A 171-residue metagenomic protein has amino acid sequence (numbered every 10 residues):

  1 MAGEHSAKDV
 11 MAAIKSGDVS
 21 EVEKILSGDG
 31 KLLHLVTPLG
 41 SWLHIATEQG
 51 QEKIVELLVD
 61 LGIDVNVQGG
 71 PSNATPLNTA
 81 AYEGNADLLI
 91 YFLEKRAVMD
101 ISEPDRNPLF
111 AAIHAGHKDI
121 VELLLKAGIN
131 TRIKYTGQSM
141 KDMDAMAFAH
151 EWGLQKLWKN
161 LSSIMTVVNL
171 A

Functional and structural regions predicted by a protein language model:
A2-D9, K95, K126-R132, T136-A171: Ankyrin-repeat-protein effector appendages
E4-V10, L35-W42, Q68-T75, S102-P108 (+1 more regions): Ankyrin-repeat boundary/"N-cap" motif
K8-D18: Alpha-helical segment of the N-proximal tetratricopeptide repeat
E21, K53-I54, D87-L88, D119-I120 (+1 more regions): Conserved ankyrin/ankyrin-like repeat signature
L26-K31, E56-D64, I90-V98, L123-N130 (+1 more regions): Ankyrin repeat domain, specifically the short helix-to-loop turn at the C-terminus of the second helix of each repeat
Q68-Y82, D87-I90: Alpha-helical adaptor scaffolds
